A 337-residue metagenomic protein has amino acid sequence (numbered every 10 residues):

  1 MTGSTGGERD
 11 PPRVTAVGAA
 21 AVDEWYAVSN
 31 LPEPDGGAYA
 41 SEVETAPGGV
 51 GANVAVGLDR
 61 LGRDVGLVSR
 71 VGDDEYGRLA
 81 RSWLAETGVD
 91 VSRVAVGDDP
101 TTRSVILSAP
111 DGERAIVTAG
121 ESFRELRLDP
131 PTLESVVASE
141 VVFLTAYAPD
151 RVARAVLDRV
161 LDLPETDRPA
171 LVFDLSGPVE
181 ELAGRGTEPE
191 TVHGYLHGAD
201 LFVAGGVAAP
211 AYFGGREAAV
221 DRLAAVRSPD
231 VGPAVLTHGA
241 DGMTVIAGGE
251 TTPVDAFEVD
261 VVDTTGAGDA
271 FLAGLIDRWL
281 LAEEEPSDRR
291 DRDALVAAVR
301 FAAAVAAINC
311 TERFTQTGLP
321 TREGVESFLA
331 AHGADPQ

Functional and structural regions predicted by a protein language model:
M1-R70, E75-L79, E86, P336-Q337: Glycine-rich phosphate/adenosyl-contacting loop at the front of the ribokinase-like
T2-P11, R216-Q337: Conserved phosphate-binding/catalytic region of the ribokinase-like
R13-T15, E140-V141, L201, P233: Structural motif
V14, D64-V65, V91, P169-L171 (+1 more regions): Hydrophobic anchor at the start of a short beta-strand that flanks the dinucleotide cofactor-binding loop
A55-D64, S108-A109, R278-E283: Alpha-helix C-terminal capping segments
W83-D98: A glycine-rich helix N-cap at a beta->alpha junction
V96, I106-R151: Conserved phosphate-binding/catalytic loop of the ribokinase/pfkB sugar-kinase fold
E165-A170, L175-P253, R292-D293: Conserved phosphate/ATP/ADP-binding segment of small-molecule kinases
